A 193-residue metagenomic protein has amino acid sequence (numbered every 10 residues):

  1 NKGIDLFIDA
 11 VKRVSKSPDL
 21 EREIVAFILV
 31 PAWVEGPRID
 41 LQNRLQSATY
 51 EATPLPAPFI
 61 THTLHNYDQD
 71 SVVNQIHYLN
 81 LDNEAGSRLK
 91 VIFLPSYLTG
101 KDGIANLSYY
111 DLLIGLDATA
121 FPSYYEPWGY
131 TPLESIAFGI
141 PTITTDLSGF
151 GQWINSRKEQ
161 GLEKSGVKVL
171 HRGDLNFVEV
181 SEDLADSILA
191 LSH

Functional and structural regions predicted by a protein language model:
N1-Y110: Conserved catalytic-core segment of nucleotide-activated headgroup transferases in glycan assembly
D5, D9-K16, D111-I114, L133-E134 (+2 more regions): A broad, structural surface signal
S15-P18, A120, K158: Alpha-helix capping/termination and helix-coil
L20-E21, A85, L113-I114, I136 (+1 more regions): A structural signal for short secondary-structure junctions
F27-V30, A120-F121, T144: Structured core elements
L94-I104, L116, V169-L175: Short glycine/proline-rich turn/loop motifs
Y110-P127: Acidic donor-binding loop of glycosyltransferase active sites
P122, P127-H193: Catalytic binding pocket for nucleotide-activated donors in carbohydrate/polymer assembly enzymes
